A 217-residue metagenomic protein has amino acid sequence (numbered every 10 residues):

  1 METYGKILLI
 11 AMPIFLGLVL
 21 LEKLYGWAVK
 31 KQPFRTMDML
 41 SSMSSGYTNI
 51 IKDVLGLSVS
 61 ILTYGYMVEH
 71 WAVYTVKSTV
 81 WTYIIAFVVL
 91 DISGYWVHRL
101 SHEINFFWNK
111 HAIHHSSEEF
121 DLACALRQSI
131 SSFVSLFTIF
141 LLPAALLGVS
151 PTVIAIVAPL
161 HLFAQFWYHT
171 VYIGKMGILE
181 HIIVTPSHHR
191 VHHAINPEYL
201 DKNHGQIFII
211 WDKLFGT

Functional and structural regions predicted by a protein language model:
M1-F15: Hydrophobic transmembrane alpha-helical segments in integral membrane proteins
M1-T3, A28, V68-A72: Short, hydrophobic transmembrane alpha-helix segments
I10, P33-I50: Loop-to-helix transition at the N-terminal end of transmembrane alpha-helices
I14-Y25, I61, F87-I92: Central hydrophobic cores of alpha-helical transmembrane segments in multi-pass inner-membrane proteins across all
L20-L40: Membrane-interface helix-loop junction between the first two transmembrane segments
G46-G56, V76-T217: Membrane-embedded catalytic scaffold of the fatty acid hydroxylase/desaturase
L62-I84: Juxtamembrane/interfacial segments at transmembrane-helix boundaries in multi-pass membrane proteins
